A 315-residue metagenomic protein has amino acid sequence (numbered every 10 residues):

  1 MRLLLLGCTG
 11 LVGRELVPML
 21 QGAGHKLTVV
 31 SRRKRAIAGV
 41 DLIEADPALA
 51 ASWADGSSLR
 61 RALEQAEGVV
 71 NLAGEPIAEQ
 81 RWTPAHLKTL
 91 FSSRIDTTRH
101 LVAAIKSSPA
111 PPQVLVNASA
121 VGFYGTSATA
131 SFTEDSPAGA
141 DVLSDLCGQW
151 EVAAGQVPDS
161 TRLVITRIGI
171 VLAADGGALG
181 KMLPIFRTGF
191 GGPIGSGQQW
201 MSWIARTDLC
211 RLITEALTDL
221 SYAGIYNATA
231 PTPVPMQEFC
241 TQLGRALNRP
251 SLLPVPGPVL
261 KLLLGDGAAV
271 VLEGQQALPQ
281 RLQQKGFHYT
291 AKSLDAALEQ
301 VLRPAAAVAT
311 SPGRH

Functional and structural regions predicted by a protein language model:
L3-A23: N-terminal Rossmann NAD(P)H-binding glycine-rich loop of SDR-like oxidoreductase domains
R35, G39-T97: NAD(P)H-binding glycine-rich loop region in Rossmannoid oxidoreductase-like domains and their noncatalytic homologs
L87, R99-D141: Conserved Rossmann-fold NAD(P)-dependent oxidoreductase catalytic core, especially the SDR/UDP-sugar
S119, V152-A174: Conserved beta-loop-beta element that borders a ligand/cofactor-binding pocket
S160, L172-K181, A216-Y226: Glycine/proline-rich active-site loop of Rossmann-fold NAD(P)-dependent oxidoreductases
K181-D208, E215: A conserved pocket-lining segment of Rossmann-fold NAD(P)-dependent short-chain dehydrogenase/reductase
D219-D266, E299-H315: Mid/C-terminal beta-alpha module of Rossmann-like enzyme folds, strongest in SDR-family dehydrogenases/epimerases
A269-H315: C-terminal amphipathic/interface module of NAD(P)-dependent oxidoreductases and related NAD-binding regulators
